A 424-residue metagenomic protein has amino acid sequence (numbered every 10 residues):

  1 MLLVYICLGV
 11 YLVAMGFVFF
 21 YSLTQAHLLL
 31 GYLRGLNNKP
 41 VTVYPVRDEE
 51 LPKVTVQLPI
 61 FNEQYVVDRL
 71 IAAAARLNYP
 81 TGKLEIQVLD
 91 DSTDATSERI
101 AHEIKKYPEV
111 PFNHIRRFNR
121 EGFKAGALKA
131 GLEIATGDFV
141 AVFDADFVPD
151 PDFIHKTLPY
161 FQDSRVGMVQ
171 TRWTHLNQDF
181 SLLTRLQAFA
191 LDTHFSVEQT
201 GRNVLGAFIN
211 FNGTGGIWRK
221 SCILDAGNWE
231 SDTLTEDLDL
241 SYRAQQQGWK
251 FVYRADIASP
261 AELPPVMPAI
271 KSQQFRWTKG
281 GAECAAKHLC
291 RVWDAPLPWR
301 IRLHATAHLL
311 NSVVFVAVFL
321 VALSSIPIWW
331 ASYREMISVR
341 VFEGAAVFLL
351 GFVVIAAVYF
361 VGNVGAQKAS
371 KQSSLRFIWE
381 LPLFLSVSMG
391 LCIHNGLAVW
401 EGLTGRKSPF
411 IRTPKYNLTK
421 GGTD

Functional and structural regions predicted by a protein language model:
Y5-K39: N-terminal membrane-anchoring alpha-helices
H27-K83, H102: N-terminal signal-anchor transmembrane helix
Y32-R34, K39, Y44-D48, N311-K415: Membrane-embedded multi-pass helical conduit in multi-pass membrane proteins, especially envelope-biosynthetic
Q64, D94, G122, V148-P149 (+4 more regions): A short, conserved beta-strand element in the Rossmann-like catalytic core that flanks the donor/metal-binding loop
A72-R116, R120: Acidic donor-binding segment of Leloir-type glycosyltransferases
S92, D144-V148, D232: The conserved acidic donor/metal-binding loop of glycosyltransferases
I104-F139, P151-L234, Q246, M267-W299 (+2 more regions): Long helical/loop segments within the catalytic core of UDP-sugar-dependent glycosyltransferases, especially the large
D232, S241-P260: Catalytic donor-sugar/metal-binding loop of nucleotide-sugar-dependent glycosyltransferases
